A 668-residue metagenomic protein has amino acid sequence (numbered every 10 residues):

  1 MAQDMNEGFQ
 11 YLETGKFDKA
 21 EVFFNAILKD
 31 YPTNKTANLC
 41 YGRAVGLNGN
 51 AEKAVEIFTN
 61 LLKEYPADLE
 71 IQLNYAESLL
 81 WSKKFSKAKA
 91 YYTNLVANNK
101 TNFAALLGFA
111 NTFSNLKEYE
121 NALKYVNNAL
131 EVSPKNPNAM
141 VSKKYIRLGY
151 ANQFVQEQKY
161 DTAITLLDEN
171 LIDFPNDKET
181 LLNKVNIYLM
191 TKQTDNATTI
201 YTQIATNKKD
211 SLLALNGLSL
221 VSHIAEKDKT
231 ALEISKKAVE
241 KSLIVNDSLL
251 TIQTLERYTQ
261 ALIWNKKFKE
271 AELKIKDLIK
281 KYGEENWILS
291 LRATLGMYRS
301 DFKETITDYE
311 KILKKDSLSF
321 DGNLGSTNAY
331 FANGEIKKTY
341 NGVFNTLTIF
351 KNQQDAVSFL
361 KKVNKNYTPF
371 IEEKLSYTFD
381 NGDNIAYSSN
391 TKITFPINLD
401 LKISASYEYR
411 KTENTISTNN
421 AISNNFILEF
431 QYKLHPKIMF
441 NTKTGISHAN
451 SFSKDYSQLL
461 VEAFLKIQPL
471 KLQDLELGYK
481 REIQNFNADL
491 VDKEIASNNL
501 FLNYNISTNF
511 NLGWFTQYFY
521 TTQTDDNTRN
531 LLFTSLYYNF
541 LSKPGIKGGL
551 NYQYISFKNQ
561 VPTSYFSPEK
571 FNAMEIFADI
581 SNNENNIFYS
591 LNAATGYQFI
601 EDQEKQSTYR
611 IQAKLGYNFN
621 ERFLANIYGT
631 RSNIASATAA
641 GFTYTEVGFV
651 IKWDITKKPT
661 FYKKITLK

Functional and structural regions predicted by a protein language model:
M1-T59, K63-E70, A90, S142: N-terminal leader/linker segments that initiate helical-solenoid repeat arrays
M5-F9, K35-L47, L69-L80, A104-S114 (+5 more regions): Non-membrane alpha-helical segments in proteins
T36-K53, T59, L79, N121 (+3 more regions): N-terminal capping/interface segment
G49-Y145, I467: A generic tandem-repeat structural signature
N74, A90, G108, E131-N138 (+7 more regions): Gram-negative and organellar
